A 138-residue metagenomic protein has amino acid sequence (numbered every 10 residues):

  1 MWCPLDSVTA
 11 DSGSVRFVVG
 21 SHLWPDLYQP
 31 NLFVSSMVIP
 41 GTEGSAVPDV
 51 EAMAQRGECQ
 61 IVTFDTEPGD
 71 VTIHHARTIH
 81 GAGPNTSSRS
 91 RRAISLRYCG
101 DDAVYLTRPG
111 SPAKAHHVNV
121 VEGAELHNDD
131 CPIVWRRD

Functional and structural regions predicted by a protein language model:
A10-I79: Double-stranded beta-helix
P30-V34, P68-I73, R77-D138: Non-heme Fe(II)/2-oxoglutarate
